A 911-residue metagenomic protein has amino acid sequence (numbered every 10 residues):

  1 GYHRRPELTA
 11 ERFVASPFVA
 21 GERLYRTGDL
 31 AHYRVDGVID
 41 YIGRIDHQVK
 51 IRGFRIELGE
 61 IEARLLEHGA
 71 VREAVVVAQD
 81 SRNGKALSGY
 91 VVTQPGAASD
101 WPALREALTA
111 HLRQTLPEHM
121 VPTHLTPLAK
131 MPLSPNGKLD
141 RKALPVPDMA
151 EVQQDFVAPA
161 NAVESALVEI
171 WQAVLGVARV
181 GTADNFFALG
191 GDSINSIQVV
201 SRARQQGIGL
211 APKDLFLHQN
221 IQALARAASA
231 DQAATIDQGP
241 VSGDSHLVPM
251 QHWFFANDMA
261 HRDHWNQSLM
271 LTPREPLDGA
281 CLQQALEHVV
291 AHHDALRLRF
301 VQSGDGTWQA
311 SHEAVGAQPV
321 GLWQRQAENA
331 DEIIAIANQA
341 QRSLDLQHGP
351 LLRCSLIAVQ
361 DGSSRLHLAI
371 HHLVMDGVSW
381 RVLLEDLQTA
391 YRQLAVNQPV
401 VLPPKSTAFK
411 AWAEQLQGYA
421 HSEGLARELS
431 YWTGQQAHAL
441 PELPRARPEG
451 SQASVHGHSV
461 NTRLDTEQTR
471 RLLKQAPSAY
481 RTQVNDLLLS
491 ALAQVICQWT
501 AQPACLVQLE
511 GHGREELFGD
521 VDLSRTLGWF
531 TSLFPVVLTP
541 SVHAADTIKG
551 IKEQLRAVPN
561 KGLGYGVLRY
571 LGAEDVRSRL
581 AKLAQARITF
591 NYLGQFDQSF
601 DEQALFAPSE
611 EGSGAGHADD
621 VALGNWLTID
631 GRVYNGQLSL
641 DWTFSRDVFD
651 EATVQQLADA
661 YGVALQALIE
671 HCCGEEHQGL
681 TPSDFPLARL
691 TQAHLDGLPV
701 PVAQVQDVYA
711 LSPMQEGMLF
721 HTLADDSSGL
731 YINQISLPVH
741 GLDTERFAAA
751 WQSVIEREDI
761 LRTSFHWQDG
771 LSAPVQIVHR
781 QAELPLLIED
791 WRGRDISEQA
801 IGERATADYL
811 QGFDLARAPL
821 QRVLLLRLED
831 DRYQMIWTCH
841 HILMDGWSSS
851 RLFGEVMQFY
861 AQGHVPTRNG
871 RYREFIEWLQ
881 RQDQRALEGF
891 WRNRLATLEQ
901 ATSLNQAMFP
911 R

Functional and structural regions predicted by a protein language model:
G1-A160, E164, V168, F187 (+2 more regions): AMP-dependent adenylate-forming
G1-E7, I51-R52, D376-V382, Q598-A604 (+1 more regions): Cytochrome P450 core scaffold surrounding the K-helix E-X-X-R motif and the conserved "meander" helix-loop region
A20, E73, D80-A86, E118-V121 (+19 more regions): His-Asp-centered acyl/peptidyl-transfer active-site segments
I51, R72, A86-V91, A98-W101 (+12 more regions): Extended, hydrophobic beta-loop-alpha segments that form or line the acyl/peptidyl-thioester binding and transfer paths
R72, E118, L128, A143 (+11 more regions): Regions immediately C-terminal to embedded phosphopantetheine-bearing carrier domains
V121-T123, R202, G239-A314, E328-Y419 (+8 more regions): Acyl-group handoff/entry surfaces in thioester-processing enzymes
H456-E467, R911: DNA breakage-rejoining catalytic core of tyrosine-based enzymes
T466-T482, S753: Surface-exposed, Lys/Arg-rich phosphate-binding patches that contact polyanionic backbones
